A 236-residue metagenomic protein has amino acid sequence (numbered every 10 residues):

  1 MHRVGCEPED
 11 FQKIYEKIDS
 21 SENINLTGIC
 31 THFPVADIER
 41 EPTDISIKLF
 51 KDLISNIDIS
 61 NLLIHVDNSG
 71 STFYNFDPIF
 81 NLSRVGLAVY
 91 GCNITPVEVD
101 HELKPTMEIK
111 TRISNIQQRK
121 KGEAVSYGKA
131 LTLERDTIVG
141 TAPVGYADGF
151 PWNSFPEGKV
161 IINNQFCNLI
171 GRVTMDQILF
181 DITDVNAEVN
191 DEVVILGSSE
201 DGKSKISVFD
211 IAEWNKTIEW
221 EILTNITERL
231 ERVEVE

Functional and structural regions predicted by a protein language model:
M1-R112, I116-K120: Active-site loop/helix belt of alpha/beta enzymes
Q118-E236: C-terminal accessory subdomain/extension
